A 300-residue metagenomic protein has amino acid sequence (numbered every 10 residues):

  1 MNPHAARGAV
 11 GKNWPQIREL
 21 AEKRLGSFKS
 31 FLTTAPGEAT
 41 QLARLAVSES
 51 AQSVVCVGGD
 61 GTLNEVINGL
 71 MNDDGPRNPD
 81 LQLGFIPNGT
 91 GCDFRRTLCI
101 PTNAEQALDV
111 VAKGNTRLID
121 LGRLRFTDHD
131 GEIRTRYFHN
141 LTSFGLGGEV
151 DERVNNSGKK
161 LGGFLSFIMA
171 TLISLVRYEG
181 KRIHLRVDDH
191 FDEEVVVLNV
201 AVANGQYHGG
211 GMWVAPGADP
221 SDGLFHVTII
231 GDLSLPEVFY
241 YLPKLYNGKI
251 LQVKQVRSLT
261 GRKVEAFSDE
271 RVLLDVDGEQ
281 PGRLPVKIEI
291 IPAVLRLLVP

Functional and structural regions predicted by a protein language model:
M1-V57, N64, N68, E105: ATP/NTP phosphate-donor binding region
K12-N13, I67-L70, R96-L98, W213-V214: Short amphipathic alpha-helical segments
W14-Q16, V47, M71-N72, N155-G158 (+2 more regions): Short, solvent-exposed amphipathic alpha-helical segments in soluble enzyme and RNA/protein-processing domains
E22-R24, T33, S48, M71-L198: Catalytic core of DAGKc-family lipid kinases
Q41, E65, D93-F94, E149 (+1 more regions): Phosphate- and divalent-cation-binding pockets in alpha/beta enzyme and binding domains that engage nucleotide-derived
S143, G147, A201-V214, Q280: Glycine-rich phosphate/pyrophosphate-binding beta-alpha loops
V187-H190, E194, V214, D219-P220 (+2 more regions): ATP/nucleoside-binding phosphotransfer catalytic cores, i.e., glycine-rich phosphate-binding loops
